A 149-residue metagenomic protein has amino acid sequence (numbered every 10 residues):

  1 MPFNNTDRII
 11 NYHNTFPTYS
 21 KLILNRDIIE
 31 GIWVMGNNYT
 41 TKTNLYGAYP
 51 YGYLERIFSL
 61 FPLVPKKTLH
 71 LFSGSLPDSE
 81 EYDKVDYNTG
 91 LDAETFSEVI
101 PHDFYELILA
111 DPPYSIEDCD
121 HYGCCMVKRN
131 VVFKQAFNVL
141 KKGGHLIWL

Functional and structural regions predicted by a protein language model:
M1-L149: Class I S-adenosyl-L-methionine-dependent methyltransferase catalytic core
